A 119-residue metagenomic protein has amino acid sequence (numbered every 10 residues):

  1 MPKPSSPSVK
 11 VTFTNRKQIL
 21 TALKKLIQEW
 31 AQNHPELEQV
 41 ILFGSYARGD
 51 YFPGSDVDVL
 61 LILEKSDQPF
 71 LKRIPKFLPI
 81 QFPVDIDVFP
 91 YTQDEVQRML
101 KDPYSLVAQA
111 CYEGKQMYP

Functional and structural regions predicted by a protein language model:
M1-E36, R48-G54, L63-P119: Catalytic core of pol beta-like nucleotidyltransferases
E38-Y46: Short gly/ser-rich loop at a beta-strand->alpha-helix junction or flexible surface loop bordering the NTP-binding
V59-L61: Short beta-strand->loop micro-motif that forms the acidic, two-metal-ion catalytic signature in nucleotide-processing
